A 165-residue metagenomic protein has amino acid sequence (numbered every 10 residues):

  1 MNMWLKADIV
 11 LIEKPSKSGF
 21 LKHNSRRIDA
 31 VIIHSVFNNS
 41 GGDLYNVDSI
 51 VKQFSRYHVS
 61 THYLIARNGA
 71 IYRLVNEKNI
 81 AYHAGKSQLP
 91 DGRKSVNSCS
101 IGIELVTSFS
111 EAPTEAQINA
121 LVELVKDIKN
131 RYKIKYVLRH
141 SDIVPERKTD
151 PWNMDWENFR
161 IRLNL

Functional and structural regions predicted by a protein language model:
M1-K94: N-terminal catalytic cores of peptidoglycan-degrading enzymes
M1-L11, N24-S25, K94, V106-L165: Basic/polar, cationic surfaces and motifs that engage anionic cell-wall and phosphate/carboxylate ligands
I33, I103, H140: Conserved, mostly hydrophobic/aromatic
V36-F37, C99-S110: Cell-envelope and extracellular/periplasmic
R56-S60, S87-P90, N97-S100, K126-N130 (+1 more regions): Glycine-rich loops and low-complexity Gly/Arg-rich segments that provide flexible linkers or classic glycine-based
